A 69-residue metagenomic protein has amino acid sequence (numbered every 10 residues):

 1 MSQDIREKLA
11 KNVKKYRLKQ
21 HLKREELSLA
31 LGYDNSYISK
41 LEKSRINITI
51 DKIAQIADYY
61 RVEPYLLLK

Functional and structural regions predicted by a protein language model:
M1-K8: A detector for short, charged/polar N-terminal pre-domain segments
E7, L18-K19, N47: Short amphipathic helical patch at the helix-1/turn junction of helix-turn-helix
K11-E26, A30, Q55: Short basic helix-loop element that most often maps to the first helix and adjoining turn of HTH DNA-binding modules
V13, L27-S28, I38-L41, L67: Conserved hydrophobic/aromatic packing and binding residues within compact polymer-binding modules
G32-I46: Recognition helix of helix-turn-helix/homeodomain-like DNA-binding domains that insert into the DNA major groove
D51-L66: DNA major-groove recognition helix of helix-turn-helix/homeodomain DNA-binding modules
